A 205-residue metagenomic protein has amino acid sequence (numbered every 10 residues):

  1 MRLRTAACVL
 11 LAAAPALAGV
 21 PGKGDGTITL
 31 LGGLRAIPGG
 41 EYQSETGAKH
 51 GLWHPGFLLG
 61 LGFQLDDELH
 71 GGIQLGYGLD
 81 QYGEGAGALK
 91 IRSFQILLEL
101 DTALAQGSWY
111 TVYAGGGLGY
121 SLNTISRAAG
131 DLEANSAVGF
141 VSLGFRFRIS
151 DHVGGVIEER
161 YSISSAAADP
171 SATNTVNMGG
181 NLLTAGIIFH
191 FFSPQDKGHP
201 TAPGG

Functional and structural regions predicted by a protein language model:
R2-V9: Sec-dependent signal peptide recognition, specifically the positively charged N-region followed immediately by
A13-P15: N-terminal signal peptide c-region/cleavage motif recognized by signal peptidases
A18-L65, L118, L182-G205: Short glycine/proline- and aromatic-enriched beta-strand/turn motifs that initiate or cap beta-hairpins
G22, G47-W53, G85-S93, G130-A137 (+1 more regions): Replace "Gram-negative outer membrane beta-barrel proteins" with "bacterial and organellar outer membrane beta-barrel
T27, T111-Y113, G154: Structural motif
G40-E45, G83-A86, T124-A129, A167-S171: Short acidic, glycine/proline-rich loop/turn micro-motifs
E41, A48, Q74-Y77, V141 (+1 more regions): Predominantly the C-terminal beta-signal and adjacent terminal strand-loop region of outer-membrane beta-barrel
G60-G130, S136-A137, I149, T184-F191: Gram-negative (and chloroplast) outer-membrane scaffold detector with strong preference for beta-barrel transmembrane
